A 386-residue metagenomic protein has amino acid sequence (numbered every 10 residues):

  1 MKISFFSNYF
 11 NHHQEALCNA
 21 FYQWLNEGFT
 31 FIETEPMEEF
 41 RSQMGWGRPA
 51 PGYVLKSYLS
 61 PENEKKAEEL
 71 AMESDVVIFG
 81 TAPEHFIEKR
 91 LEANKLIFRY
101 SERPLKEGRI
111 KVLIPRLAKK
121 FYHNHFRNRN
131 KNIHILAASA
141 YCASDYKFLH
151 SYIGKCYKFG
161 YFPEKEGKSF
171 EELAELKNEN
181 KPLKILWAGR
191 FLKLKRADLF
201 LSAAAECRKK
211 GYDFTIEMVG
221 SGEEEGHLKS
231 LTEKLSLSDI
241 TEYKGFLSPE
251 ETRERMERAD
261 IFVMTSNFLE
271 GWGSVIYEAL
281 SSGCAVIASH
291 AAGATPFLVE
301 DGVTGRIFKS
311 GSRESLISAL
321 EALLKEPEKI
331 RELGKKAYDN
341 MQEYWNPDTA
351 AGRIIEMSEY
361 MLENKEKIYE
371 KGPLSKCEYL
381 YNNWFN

Functional and structural regions predicted by a protein language model:
P115-I135, S144, F148-L149: Membrane-proximal helix-turn-helix segments that form the acceptor-binding/catalytic region of lipid-linked
Y141-C142, K158-E171, E223: Short beta-strand->alpha-helix junction loop in the catalytic core of nucleotide-activated group-transfer enzymes
E175-K195, L201-A204, E217: Conserved donor-binding/catalytic core segment of Leloir-type glycosyltransferases
K229-L247: Nucleotide-activated donor-binding/catalytic signature segment of Leloir-type glycosyltransferases, i.e., the conserved
F246-L247, E254-A259: Short alpha-helical donor nucleotide-sugar binding micro-motif in glycosyltransferases
E257-G271, C284: Acidic donor-binding loop of glycosyltransferase active sites
A285-S289, V299: Short hydrophobic beta-strand element within catalytic cores of glycosyltransferases and related nucleotide-activated
E300-G302, R306-R313, A322-P327: Conserved acidic donor-binding segment of nucleotide-sugar-dependent glycosyltransferases
